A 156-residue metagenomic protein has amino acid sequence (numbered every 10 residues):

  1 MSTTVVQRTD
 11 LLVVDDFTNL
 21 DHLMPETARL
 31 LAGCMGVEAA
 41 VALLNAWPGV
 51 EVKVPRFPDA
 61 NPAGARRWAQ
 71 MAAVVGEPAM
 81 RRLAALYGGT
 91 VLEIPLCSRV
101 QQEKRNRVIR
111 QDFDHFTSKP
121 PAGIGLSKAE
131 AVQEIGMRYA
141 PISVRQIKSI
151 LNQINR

Functional and structural regions predicted by a protein language model:
M1-R67, M71, A79: Long, low-complexity interaction regions most often at the N-terminus
D15, Q102-K128: Short, amphipathic alpha-helical "recognition" segments used to contact nucleic acids or chromatin
A32, A72, G125, Q133-M137: The alpha-helix within a helix-turn-helix
A39-A42, G49-F57, T90-D112: Short, Lys/Arg-enriched anionic-surface-contact patches
K119, I150-R156: Short, solvent-exposed alpha-helical "recognition" segments
Q133-L151: Short, basic interhelical loop/turn and adjoining N-cap of the next helix at nucleic-acid- or acidic-partner-contacting
